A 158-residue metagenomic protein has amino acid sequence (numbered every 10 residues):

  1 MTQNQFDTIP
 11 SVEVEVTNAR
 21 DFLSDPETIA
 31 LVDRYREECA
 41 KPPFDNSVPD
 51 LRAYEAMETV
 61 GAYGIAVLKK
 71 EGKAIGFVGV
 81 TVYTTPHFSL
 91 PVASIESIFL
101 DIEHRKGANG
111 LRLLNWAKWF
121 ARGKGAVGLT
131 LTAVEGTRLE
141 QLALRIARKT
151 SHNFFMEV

Functional and structural regions predicted by a protein language model:
T2-V48: Short amphipathic alpha-helix that is part of the acyltransferase structural core
E55-V67: A short helix-loop-beta-strand connector motif used in the catalytic cores of GNAT acetyltransferases and, in some
V67, K73-V82: Conserved beta-strand in the GNAT
T84-I95: A conserved beta-turn-beta hairpin within the catalytic core of GNAT-like acetyltransferases that forms part
E96-K106: A short, internal acetyl-CoA/4′-phosphopantetheine-binding micro-motif in the GNAT/acyltransferase core
K106-W119: Conserved acetyl-CoA-binding loop-helix of GNAT-fold acetyltransferases
L129-E140: Conserved beta-strand-loop-alpha-helix junction that forms the acyl-donor binding cleft
T132-V134, K149-V158: Conserved catalytic-core motifs of GNAT/GCN5-like acyltransferases
